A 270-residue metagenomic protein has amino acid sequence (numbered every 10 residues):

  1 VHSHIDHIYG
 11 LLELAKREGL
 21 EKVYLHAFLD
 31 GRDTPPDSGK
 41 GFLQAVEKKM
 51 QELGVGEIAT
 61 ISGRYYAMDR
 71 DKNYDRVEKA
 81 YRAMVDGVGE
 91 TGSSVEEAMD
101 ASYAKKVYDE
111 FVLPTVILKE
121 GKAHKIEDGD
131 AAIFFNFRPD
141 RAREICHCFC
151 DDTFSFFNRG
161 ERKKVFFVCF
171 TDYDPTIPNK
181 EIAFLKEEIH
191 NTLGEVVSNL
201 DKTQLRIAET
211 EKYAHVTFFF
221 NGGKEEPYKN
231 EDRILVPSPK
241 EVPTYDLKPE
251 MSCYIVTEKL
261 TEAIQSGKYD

Functional and structural regions predicted by a protein language model:
V1-D270: Feature captures the catalytic ectodomains and active-site-proximal regions of enzymes that hydrolyze or transfer
